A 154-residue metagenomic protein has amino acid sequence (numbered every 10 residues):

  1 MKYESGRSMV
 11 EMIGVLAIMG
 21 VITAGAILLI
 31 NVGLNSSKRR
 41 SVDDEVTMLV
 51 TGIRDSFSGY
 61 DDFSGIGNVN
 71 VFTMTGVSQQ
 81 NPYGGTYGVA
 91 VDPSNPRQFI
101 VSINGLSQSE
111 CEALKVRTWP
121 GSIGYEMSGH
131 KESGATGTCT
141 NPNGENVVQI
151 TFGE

Functional and structural regions predicted by a protein language model:
M1-L34: N-terminal single-pass transmembrane signal-anchor helix
Y3, V21, R40, S102-G105: Short N-terminal micro-motifs specific to bacterial/archaeal maturation and metal-cluster initiation sites
I13-G20, R39-R40, V77-Y83: Short, functional N-terminal and low-complexity linear motifs
L28-G65: Membrane-proximal N-terminal amphipathic helix
D55-E154: Periplasmic/extracellular, small/polar-rich flexible segments of pilin-like filament-forming proteins
